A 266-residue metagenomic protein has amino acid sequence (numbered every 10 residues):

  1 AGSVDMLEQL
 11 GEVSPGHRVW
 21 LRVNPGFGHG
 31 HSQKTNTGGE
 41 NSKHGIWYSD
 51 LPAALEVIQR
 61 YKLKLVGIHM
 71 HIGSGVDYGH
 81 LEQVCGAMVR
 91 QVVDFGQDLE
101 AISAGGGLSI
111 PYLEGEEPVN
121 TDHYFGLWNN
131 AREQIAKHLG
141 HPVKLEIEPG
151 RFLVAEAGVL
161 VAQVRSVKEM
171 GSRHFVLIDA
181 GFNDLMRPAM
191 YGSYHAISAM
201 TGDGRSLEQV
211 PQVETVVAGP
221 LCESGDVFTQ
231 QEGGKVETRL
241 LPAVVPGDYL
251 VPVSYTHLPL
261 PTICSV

Functional and structural regions predicted by a protein language model:
A1-A101, I110, A131, A136: Active-site-proximal beta-alpha core segment in soluble small-molecule metabolic enzymes
E12-P15, R90, G96-L99, D122-G126 (+1 more regions): Acidic/histidine-enriched ion/cofactor-binding microenvironments in catalytic or ligand-binding pockets
V23-F27, I72-V76, G106-I110, R151-L153 (+2 more regions): Glycine-rich beta-alpha junction loops
D77-V84, Y112-Y124, V154-S166: Short glycine/threonine-rich loop-to-helix capping motif typified by GTGT followed within a few residues by an Asp-Pro
D98-A101, G140-E146: Flexible, glycine/charged-enriched surface loops at secondary-structure junctions
L127-E133, E148: Cofactor-centric catalytic regions
P142-L258, S265: Charged (often Lys/Glu-rich) extended helix/loop segments that serve as interaction or gating elements
